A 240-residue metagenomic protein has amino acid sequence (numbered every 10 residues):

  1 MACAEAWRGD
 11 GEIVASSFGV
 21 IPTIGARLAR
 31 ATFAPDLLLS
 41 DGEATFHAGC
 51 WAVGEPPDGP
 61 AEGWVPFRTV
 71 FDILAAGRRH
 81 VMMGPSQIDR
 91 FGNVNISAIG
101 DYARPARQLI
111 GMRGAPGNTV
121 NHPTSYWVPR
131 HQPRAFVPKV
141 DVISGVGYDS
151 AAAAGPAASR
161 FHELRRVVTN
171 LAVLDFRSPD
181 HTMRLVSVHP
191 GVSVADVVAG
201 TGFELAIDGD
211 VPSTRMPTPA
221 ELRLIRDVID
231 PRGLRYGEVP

Functional and structural regions predicted by a protein language model:
M1-P60: N-terminal active-site beta-alpha-beta segment that forms phosphate/nucleotide-binding and substrate-recognition loops
A2-E5, T23-L28, I73, D196-G200 (+1 more regions): Alpha-helical scaffold segments in soluble metabolic enzymes
A6, T32, L174-R177, G200-E204 (+2 more regions): Change "in soluble alpha/beta enzymes" to "in soluble alpha/beta proteins
F33-E43, E62-P66, R107-M112, V188 (+1 more regions): Short, Lys/Arg-enriched charge-dense amphipathic segments
W51-P212, P217: Conserved phosphate- and dinucleotide-binding cores of soluble alpha/beta proteins, encompassing both enzyme active
D208-P240: A conserved C-terminal secondary-structure "cap"
